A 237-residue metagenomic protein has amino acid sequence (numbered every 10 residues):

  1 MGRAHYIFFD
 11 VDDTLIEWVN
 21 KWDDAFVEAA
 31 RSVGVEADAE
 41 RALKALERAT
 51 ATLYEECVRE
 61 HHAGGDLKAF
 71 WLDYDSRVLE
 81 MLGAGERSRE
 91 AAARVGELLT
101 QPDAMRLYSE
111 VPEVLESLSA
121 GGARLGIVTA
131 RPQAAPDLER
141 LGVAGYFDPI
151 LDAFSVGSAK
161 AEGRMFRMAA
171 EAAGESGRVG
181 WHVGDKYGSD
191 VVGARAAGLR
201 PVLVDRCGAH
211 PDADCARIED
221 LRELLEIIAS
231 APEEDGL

Functional and structural regions predicted by a protein language model:
M1-I7, W18, R31, V35-E40 (+3 more regions): Asp-based, Mg2+/Mn2+-dependent phosphohydrolase catalytic module
G2-P112, A120-G121: N-terminal helical cap/lid subdomain that shapes the substrate entry/recognition surface in HAD-like hydrolases
